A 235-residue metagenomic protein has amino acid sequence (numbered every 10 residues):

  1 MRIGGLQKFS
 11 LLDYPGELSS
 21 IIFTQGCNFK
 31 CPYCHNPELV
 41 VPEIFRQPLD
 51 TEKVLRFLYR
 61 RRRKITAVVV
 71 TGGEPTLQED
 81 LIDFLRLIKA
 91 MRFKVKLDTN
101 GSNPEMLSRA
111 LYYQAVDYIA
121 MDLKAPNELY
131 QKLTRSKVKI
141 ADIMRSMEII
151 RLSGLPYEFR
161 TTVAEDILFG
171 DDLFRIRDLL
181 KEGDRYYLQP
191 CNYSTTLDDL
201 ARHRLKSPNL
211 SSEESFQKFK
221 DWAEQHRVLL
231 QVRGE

Functional and structural regions predicted by a protein language model:
M1-E17: Short, charged low-complexity linear segments at domain edges
L6, Q189-C191, V232-E235: Conserved beta-strand termini and adjacent loop/short-helix elements that scaffold enzyme active sites in alpha/beta
Y14-L49: Canonical Radical SAM [4Fe-4S] cluster-binding loop centered on the CxxxCxxC motif and its immediate flanking residues
S19, S211-S212, Q231: Class I S-adenosyl-L-methionine
F23, T71-G73: A secondary-structure boundary/capping signal
P37-V68: Conserved alpha-helical substructure of the radical SAM core
L55-A67, T76-R202, S212, F219: Conserved AdoMet/S-adenosylmethionine-binding subsite of the radical SAM
S215-E235: A C-terminal junction/extension of Radical SAM enzymes
